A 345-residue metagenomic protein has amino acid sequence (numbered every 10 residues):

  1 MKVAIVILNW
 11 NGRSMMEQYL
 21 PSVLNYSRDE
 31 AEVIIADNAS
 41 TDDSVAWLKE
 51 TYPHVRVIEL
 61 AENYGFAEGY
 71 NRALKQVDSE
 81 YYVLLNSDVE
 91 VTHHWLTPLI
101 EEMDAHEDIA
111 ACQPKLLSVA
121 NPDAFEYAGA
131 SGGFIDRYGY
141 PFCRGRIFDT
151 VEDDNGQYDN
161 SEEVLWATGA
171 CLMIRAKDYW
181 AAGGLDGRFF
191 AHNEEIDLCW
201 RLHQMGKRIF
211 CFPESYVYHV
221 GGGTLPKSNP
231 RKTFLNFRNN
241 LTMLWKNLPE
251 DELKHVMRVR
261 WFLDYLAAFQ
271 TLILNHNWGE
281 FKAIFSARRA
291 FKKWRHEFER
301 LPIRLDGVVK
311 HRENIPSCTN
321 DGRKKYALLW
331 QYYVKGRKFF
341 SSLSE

Functional and structural regions predicted by a protein language model:
V6, M205, I209-W330: Active-site-adjacent helix/loop segment of glycosyltransferases that harbors family-specific signature motifs
P21-E30: Short, acidic, metal-binding catalytic loop of nucleotide-sugar glycosyltransferases
S22, D37-A46, E62, T92: A conserved acidic beta->alpha catalytic loop
E30-A39, I58-L60: Short beta-strand/loop segment that forms part of the nucleotide-sugar
E59-V77, S87-V89, P98: Glycine-rich, basic loop-to-helix element that forms the pyrophosphate-binding segment of sugar-nucleotide handling
Y82: Short aromatic/hydrophobic "clamp" motif used to bind/position activated sugar donors
E90-Y140: Conserved donor NDP-sugar-binding/catalytic core segment of glycosyltransferases
D159-Y216: A short, conserved alpha-helix in the catalytic core of glycosyltransferases
